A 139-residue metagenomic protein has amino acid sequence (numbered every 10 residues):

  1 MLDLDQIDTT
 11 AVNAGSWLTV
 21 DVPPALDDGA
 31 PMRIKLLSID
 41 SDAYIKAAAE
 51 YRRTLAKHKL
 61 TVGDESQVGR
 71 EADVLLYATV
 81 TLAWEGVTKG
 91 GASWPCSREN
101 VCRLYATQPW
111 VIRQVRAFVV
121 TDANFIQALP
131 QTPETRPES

Functional and structural regions predicted by a protein language model:
M1-A14: Short, intrinsically disordered N-terminal pre-domain segments
T10, P24-L26, E71: Generic marker of residues within folded, mature protein domains
A11-P23: Short acidic, Pro/Gly- and aromatic-enriched capping/linker segments at domain boundaries
D28-S139: Short, surface-exposed, charged amphipathic helix/loop patches that serve as local interaction elements
